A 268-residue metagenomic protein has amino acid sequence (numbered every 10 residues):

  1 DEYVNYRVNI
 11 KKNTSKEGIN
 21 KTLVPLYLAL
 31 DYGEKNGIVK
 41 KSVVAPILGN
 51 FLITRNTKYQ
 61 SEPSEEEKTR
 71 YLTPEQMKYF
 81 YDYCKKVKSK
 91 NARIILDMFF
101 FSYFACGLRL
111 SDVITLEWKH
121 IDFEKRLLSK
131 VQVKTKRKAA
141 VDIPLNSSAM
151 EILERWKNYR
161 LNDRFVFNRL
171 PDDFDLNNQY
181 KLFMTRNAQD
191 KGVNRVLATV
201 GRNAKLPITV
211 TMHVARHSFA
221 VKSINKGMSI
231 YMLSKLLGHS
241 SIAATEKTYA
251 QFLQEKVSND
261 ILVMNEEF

Functional and structural regions predicted by a protein language model:
D1-P63, Y83-K86: N-terminal core-binding DNA-recognition domain of tyrosine recombinases/integrases
D31-S42, S102-K125: Short, charged phosphate-coordinating catalytic segments
G49-N50, T54, T115-R155: Conserved tyrosine-mediated DNA breakage-rejoining catalytic core shared by Y-recombinases
I53-D82, R137-N146, L161-R164: DNA breakage-rejoining catalytic core of tyrosine-based enzymes
V87-K90, T185, N194-K235: Short, basic (Lys/Arg/His-rich) helix/loop patches that form interaction surfaces in the mid-to-C-terminal regions
H120-L127, L206-I208, M228-T248: Short, polar N-cap/turn motifs at the start of nucleic acid-interacting alpha helices
T135-R155, D163-T199: C-terminal catalytic core of Y-nucleophile DNA break-rejoin enzymes
V141, K247, Q251-F268: DNA/chromatin major-groove-contacting recognition/catalytic segments
